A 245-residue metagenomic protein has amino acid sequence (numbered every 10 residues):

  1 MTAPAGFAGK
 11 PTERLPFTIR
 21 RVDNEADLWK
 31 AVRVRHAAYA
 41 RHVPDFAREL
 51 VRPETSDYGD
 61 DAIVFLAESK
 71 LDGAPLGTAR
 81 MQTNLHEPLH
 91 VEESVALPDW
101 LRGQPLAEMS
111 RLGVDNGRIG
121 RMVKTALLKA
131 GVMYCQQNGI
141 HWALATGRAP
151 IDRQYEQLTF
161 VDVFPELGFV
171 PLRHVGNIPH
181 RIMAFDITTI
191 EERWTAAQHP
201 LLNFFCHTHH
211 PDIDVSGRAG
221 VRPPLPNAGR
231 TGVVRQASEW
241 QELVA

Functional and structural regions predicted by a protein language model:
M1-R14, L225-L243: Short acidic N-proximal helix/loop "leader" segments that mark the beginning of a domain or an inter-domain linker
G6-D57, V64-L71: Short amphipathic alpha-helix that is part of the acyltransferase structural core
R21, P75, D162-E166: Residue-level detector of beta-propeller blades
E54-G59, L172-V175: A short beta-turn/loop motif at secondary-structure boundaries
L66, G73-T83: Conserved beta-strand in the GNAT
M81, N138, T208-H209: Structured alpha-helical
E87, E92-I187: Acyl-donor binding region in acyl/amide transferases
V170-P211, V215-R218: Accessory, usually C-terminal, subdomains that scaffold auxiliary metal cofactors
